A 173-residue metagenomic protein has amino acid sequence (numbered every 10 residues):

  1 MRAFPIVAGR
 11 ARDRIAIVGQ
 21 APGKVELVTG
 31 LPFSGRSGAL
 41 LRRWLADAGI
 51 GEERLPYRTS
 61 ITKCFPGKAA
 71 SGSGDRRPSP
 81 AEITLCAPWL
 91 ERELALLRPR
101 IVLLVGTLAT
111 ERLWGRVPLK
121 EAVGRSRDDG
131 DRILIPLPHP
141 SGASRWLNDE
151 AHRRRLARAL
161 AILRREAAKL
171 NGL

Functional and structural regions predicted by a protein language model:
M1-G172: A polyanion-binding, active-site-adjacent surface
